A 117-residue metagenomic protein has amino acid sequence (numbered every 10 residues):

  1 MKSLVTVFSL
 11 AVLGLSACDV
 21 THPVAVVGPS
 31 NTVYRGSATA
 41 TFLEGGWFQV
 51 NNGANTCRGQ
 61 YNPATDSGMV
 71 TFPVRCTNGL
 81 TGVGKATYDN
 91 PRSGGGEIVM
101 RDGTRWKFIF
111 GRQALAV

Functional and structural regions predicted by a protein language model:
M1-F8: Bacterial N-terminal signal peptides that target proteins for export
L15-C18: N-terminal Sec signal peptide cleavage junction
H22-V27, G45-Q49, F72, G94-I98: Short polybasic amphipathic segments
V26-P29, V117: Helix-termini ("caps") and immediately adjacent flexible loops/tails, especially at membrane-solvent interfaces
P29-V33, N52-T56, T77-T81, R101-R105: Glycine-centered tight beta-turn/hairpin loop motif at sheet-sheet or coil-to-beta transitions
Y34-T71: Post-signal-peptide N-terminal segment of Sec-exported extracytoplasmic proteins
P63-M100: Mid-chain, structured segments of secreted extracytoplasmic proteins
N90-V117: C-terminal partner/receptor-binding element of secreted or periplasmic proteins
